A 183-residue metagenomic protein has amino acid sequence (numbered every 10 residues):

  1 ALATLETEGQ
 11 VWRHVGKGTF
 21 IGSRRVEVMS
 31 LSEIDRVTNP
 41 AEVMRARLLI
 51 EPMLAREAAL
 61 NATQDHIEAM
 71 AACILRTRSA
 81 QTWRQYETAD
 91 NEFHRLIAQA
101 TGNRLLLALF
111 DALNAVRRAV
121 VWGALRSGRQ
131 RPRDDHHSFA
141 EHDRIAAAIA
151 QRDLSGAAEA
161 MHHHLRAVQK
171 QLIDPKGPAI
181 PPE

Functional and structural regions predicted by a protein language model:
A1-I50, R56, L60, G177-E183: Short linear motifs at protein or domain termini
G16, I34-A41, R45, D65 (+4 more regions): Residues at secondary-structure transition points
S23-R25, V121-S127: Short regulatory "switch" loops immediately downstream of catalytic or recognition motifs within protein catalytic
S32-V37, R76-A80, A124-R131: A short, mixed-charge helix-start or loop-turn motif at secondary-structure junctions
A46-A124, A140-A147, G156-V168, P175: Conserved amphipathic alpha-helical segments that form helical-bundle/coiled-coil interaction surfaces
E92-L96, A115, Q130-H137, A179-E183: Short alpha-helical linear motifs
L125-P132, L154-A158, I180: Hydrophobic/aromatic-rich alpha-helical bundle segments in the mid-to-C-terminal region
